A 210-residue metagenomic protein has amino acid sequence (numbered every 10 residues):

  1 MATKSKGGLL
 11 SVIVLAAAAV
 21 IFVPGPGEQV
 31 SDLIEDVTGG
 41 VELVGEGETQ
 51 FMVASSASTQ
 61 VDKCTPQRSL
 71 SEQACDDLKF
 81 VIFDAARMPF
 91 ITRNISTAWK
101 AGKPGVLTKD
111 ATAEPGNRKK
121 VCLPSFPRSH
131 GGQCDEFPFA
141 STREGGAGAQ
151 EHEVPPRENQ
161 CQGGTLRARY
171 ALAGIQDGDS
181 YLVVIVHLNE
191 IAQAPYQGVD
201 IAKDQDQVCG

Functional and structural regions predicted by a protein language model:
A2-C134, P138-G210: Nuclease and nuclease-like effector domains acting on nucleic acids or nucleotide cofactors
